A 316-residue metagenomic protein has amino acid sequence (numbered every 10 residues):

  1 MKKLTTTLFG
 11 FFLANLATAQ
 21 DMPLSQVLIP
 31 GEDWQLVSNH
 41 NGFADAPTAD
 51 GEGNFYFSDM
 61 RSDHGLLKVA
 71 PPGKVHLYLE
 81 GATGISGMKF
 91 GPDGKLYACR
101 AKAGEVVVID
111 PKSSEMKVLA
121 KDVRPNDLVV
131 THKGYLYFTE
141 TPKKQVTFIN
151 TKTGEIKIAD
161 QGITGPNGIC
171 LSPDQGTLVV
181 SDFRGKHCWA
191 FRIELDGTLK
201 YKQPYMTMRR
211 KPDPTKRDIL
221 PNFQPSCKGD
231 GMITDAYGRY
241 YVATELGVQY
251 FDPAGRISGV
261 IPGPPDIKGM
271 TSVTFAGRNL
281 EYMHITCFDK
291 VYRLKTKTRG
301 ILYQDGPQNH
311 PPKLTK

Functional and structural regions predicted by a protein language model:
Q20-D33, E140, Y303-Q304: Blade/loop signatures of beta-propeller domains
D33-S38, G73-L79, S114-A120, E155-D160 (+3 more regions): A short beta-strand motif characteristic of beta-propeller blades
N39-E52, G81-R100, G104-E105, A120-F138 (+5 more regions): Beta-rich, blade/repeat-based domains predominating in secreted/periplasmic proteins but also intracellular
F55-H76: Beta-propeller domains
M60-R61, A101, T141, F183 (+5 more regions): Short loop/turn segments immediately following the C-termini of beta-strands
G65-L67, E105-V107, Q145-T147, H187-W189 (+2 more regions): A short loop-to-beta-strand structural motif that recurs across blades of beta-propeller domains
F191-T198, T296-L302: Short loop/turn segments immediately following beta-strands, especially the blade-tip and inter-blade linker loops
S272-K316: Blade-level signature of beta-propeller repeat domains, shared across WD40, Kelch, NHL, RCC1 and BNR/Asp-box propellers
